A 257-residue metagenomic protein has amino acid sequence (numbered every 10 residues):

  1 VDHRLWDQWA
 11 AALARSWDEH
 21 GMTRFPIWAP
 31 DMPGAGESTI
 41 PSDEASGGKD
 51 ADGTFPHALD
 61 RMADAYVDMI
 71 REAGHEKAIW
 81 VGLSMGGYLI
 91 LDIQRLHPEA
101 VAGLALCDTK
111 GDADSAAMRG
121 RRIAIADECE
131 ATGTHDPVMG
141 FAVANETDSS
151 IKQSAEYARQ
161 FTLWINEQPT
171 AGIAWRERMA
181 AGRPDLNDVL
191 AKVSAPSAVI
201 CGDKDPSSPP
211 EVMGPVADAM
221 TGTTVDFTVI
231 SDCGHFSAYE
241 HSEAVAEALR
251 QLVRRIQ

Functional and structural regions predicted by a protein language model:
V1, M32-T39, G111, G234-S237: Alpha/beta-hydrolase active-site loop signature
D7-V81, L96, E247-R250: Active-site loop/oxyanion-hole signature of alpha/beta-hydrolase fold enzymes
G82-G86, I90: Gly/Ala-rich beta-loop-alpha elbow adjacent to hydrolase catalytic centers
L91-M139: Flexible "cap/lid" loop of the alpha/beta hydrolase fold
D114-G120, T132-K192: Conserved alpha/beta-hydrolase catalytic His-Asp/Glu region
V193, V199-C201, D205: Short beta-strand/loop motif that positions the catalytic acidic residue of the alpha/beta-hydrolase fold
P210, G214-H235: Catalytic histidine neighborhood in serine/cysteine hydrolases with alpha/beta-hydrolase-type architecture
I230-A246: Catalytic histidine-centered segment of alpha/beta-hydrolase-like enzymes
